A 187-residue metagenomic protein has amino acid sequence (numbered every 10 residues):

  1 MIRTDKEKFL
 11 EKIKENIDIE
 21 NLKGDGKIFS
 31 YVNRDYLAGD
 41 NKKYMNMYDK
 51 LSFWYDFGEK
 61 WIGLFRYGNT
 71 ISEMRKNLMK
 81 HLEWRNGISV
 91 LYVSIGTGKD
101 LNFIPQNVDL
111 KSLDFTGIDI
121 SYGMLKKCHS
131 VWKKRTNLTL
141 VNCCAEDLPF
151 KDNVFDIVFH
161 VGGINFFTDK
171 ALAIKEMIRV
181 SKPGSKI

Functional and structural regions predicted by a protein language model:
M1-N33: N-terminal accessory segments
G24-W84, K99-F103, M124-K127, V131: Conserved class I S-adenosyl-L-methionine
S89-D147: Class I SAM-dependent methyltransferase SAM/SAH-binding core
G123, T168-A171: Short N-terminal helix/helix-N-cap motif within the alpha/beta-hydrolase-1
E146-I157: A short acidic, Gly/Pro-enriched loop at the edge of an enzyme's catalytic core that lines a small-molecule cofactor
I157-D169: A short SAM/SAH-binding and catalytic strip from SAM-dependent methyltransferases
A171-P183: A short glycine-rich, Lys/Arg-flanked "PGG" loop and its adjoining helix->strand segment in the class I
